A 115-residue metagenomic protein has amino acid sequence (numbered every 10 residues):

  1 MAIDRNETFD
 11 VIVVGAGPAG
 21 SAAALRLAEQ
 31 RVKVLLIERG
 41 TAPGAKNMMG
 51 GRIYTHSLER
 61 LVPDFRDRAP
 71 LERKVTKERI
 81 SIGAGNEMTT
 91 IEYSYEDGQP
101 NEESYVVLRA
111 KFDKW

Functional and structural regions predicted by a protein language model:
M1-D4: Basic/polar N-terminal segments that are highly enriched at the extreme N-terminus, encompassing both cleavable
N6-L36: N-terminal Rossmann-like FAD-binding beta1-loop-alpha1 element of flavoenzymes
K33, R39-W115: Conserved N-terminal/central alpha/beta ligand/cofactor-binding core
